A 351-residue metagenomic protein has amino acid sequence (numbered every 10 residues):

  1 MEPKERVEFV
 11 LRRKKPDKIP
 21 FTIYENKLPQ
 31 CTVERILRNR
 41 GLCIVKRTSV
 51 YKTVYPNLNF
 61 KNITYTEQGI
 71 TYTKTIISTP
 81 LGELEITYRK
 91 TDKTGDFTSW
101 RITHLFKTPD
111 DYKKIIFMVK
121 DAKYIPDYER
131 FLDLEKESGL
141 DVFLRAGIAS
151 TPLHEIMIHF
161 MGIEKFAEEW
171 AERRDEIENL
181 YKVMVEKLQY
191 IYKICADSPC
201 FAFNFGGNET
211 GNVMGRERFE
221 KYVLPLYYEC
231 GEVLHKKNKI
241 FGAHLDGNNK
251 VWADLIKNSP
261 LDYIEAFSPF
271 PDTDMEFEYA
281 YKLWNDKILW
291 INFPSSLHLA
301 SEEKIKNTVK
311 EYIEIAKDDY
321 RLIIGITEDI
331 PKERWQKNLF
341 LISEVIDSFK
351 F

Functional and structural regions predicted by a protein language model:
M1-L28, K114-F351: Active-site loop segments of alpha/beta catalytic cores
R6-D17, N57, K61-K74, K136: Short, surface-exposed loop and linker segments with low hydrophobicity and enrichment for Pro/Ser/Thr
T22, C43, K74-I76: Ordered hydrophobic segments in well-structured contexts
N26-T66: Segments that shape or occlude catalytic/ligand-binding pockets
V33-C43, E85-D96, K337-N338: Surface-exposed flexible segments
K52-N62, Y88, G147-H154: Short, glycine/charge-rich beta-strand/loop segments that flank catalytic centers and engage negatively charged groups
T64-D121, D141: A contiguous, low-structure linker/loop signature
